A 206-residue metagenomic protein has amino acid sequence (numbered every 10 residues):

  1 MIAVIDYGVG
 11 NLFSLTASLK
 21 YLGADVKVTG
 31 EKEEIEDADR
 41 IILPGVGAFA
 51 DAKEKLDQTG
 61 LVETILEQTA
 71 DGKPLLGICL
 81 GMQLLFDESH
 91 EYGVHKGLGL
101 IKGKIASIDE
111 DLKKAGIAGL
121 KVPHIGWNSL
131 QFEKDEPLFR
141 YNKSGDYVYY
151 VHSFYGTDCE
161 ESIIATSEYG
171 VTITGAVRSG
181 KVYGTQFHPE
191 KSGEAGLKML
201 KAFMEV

Functional and structural regions predicted by a protein language model:
I2-A24, E190-K191: N-terminal beta1-alpha1 ligand-phosphate binding loop
V26-D37: Short acidic low-complexity segments
F49-H124: Cysteine-nucleophile active-site neighborhood
H90-Y169: Pocket-forming structural segment of enzyme catalytic cores
G145, R178-V182: Beta-strand-turn-beta hairpins that frame and shape the catalytic cleft of phosphate-ester-processing enzymes
T172-R178: Short, surface-exposed beta-strand/loop micro-motifs that present aromatic residues
T185-V206: Acyltransferase
